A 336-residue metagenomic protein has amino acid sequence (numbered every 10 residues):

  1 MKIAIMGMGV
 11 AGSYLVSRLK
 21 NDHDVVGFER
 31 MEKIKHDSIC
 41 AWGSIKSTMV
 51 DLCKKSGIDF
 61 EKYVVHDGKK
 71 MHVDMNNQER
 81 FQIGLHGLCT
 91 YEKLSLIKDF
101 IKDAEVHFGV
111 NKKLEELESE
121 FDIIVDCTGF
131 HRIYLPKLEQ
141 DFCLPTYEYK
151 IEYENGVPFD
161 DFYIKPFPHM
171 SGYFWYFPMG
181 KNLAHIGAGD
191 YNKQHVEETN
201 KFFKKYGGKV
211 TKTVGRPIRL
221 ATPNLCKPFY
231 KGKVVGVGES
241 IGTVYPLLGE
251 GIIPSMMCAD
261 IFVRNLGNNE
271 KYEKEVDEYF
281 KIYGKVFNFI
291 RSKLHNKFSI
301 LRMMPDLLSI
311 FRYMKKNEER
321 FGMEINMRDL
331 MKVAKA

Functional and structural regions predicted by a protein language model:
M1-A11: Beta1/beta-strand and adjacent pyrophosphate-binding region of the FAD-binding site in flavoprotein oxidoreductases
M6-M8, S17-I39: Glycine-rich FAD pyrophosphate-binding loop
M8, K98-V214, A221, C226-P228 (+1 more regions): Predominantly flavin-linked oxidoreductase catalytic cores and closely associated redox partners
R30-H72: N-terminal FAD cofactor-binding segment of flavoenzymes
G43, R80-I101, Y191-E197: Short beta-strand to alpha-helix junction loop
V210, R264-I300: Active-site-proximal substrate-binding core of FAD-dependent oxidoreductases
I218-P246, K285-R302: FAD-binding beta-loop-beta segment adjacent to the flavin cofactor pocket
K297-A336: C-terminal auxiliary extensions adjacent to catalytic cores
